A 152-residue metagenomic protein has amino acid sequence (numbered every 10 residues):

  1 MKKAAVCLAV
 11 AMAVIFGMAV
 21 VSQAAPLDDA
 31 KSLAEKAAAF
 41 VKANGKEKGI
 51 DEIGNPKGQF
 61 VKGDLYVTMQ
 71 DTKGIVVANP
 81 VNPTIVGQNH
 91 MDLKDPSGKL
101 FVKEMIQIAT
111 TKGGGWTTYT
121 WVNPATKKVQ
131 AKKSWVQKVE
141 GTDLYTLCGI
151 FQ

Functional and structural regions predicted by a protein language model:
K2-Q152: N-terminal membrane-sensor/transducer module of prokaryotic signaling receptors
